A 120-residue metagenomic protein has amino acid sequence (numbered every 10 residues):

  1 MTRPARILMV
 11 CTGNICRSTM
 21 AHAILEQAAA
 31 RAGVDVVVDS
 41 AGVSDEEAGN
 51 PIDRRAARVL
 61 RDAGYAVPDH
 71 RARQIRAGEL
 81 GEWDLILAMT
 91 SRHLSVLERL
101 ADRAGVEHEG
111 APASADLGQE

Functional and structural regions predicted by a protein language model:
M1-E120: Short polar/charged helix/loop
